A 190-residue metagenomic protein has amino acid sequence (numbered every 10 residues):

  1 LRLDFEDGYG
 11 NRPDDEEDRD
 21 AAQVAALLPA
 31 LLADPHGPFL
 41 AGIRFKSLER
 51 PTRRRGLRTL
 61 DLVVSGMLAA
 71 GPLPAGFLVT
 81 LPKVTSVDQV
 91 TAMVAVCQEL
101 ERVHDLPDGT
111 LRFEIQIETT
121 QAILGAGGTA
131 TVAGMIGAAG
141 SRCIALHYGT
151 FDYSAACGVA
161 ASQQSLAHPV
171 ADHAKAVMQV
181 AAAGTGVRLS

Functional and structural regions predicted by a protein language model:
L1-S190: Conserved alpha/beta-domain cores
